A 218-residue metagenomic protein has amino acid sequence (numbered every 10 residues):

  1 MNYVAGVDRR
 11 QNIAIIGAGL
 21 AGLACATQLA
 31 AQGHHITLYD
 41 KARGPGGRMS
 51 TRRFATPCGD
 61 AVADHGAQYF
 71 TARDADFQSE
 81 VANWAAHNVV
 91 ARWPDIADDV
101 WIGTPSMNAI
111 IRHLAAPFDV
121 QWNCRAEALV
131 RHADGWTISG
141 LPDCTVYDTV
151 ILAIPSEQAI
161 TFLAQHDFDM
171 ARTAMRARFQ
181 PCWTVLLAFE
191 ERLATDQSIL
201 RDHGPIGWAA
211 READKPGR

Functional and structural regions predicted by a protein language model:
A5-A21: Beta1/beta-strand and adjacent pyrophosphate-binding region of the FAD-binding site in flavoprotein oxidoreductases
R9-Q11, G140-T149: Core beta-strand elements of the Rossmann-like FAD/NAD(P) dinucleotide-binding domain in flavoenzyme oxidoreductases
I16, Q28-P57: Glycine-rich FAD pyrophosphate-binding loop
Q28, G44, T51, C58-R92: Conserved FAD-binding subdomain of flavin-dependent enzymes
G46, G59, C144, D148-I199: Central helical "cap/lid" subdomain
Y69-R73, V90-A115: Short beta-strand to alpha-helix junction loop
W122-T137: A conserved short coil-to-beta-strand element within the FAD-binding core of flavoproteins
L186-R218: Active-site substrate-recognition segment that forms the wall of the catalytic cavity or substrate channel
